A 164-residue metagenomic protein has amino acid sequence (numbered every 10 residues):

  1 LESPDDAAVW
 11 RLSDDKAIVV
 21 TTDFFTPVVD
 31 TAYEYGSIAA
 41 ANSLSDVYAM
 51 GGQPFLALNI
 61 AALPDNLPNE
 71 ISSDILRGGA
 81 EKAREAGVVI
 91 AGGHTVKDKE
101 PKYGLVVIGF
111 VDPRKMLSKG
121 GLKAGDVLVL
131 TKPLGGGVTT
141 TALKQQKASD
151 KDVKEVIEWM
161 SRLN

Functional and structural regions predicted by a protein language model:
L1-N164: Helix-biased detector of long, well-ordered alpha-helical tracts
